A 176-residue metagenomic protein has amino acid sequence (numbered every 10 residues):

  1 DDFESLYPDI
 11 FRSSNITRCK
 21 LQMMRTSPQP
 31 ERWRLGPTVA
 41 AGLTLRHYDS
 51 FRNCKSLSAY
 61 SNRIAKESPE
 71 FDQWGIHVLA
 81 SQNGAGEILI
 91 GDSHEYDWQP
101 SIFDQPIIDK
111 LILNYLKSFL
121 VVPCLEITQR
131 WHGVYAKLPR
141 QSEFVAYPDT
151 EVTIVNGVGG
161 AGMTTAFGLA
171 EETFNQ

Functional and structural regions predicted by a protein language model:
D1-S81: Flavin-dependent oxidoreductases
W74-H77, Q82-L89, E95-Q176: C-terminal catalytic lobe of FAD-dependent flavoproteins
